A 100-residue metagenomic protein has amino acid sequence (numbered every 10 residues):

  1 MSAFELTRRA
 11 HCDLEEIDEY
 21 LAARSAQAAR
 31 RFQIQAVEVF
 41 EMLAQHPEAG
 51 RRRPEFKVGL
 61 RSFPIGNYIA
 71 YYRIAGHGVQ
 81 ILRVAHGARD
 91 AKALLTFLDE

Functional and structural regions predicted by a protein language model:
M1-S2, D99: Extreme N-terminus of proteins, especially the signal/transit-peptide cleavage junction and the first residues
S2-F56, L60: Basic, Lys/Arg-enriched alpha-helical interface segments
E5, P64, Q80: Conserved beta-strand segments that form the floor/walls of ligand-binding pockets within enzyme and binding domains
V37, I65-G66: Short Pro/Gly-enriched coil loops immediately N-terminal to beta-strands
E48, P64, A85: Short glycine/serine/threonine-biased micro-segments
G59-S62, A70: A beta-hairpin/wing motif
Y68-I69, R73-E100: Enriched for short, Lys/Arg-rich terminal
